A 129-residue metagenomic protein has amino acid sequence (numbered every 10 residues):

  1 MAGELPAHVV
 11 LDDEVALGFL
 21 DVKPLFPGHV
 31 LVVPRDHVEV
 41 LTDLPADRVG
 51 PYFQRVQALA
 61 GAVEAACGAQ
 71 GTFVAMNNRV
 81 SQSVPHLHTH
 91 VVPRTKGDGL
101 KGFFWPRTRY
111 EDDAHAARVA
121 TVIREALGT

Functional and structural regions predicted by a protein language model:
M1-T129: HIT superfamily nucleotide-processing domains
